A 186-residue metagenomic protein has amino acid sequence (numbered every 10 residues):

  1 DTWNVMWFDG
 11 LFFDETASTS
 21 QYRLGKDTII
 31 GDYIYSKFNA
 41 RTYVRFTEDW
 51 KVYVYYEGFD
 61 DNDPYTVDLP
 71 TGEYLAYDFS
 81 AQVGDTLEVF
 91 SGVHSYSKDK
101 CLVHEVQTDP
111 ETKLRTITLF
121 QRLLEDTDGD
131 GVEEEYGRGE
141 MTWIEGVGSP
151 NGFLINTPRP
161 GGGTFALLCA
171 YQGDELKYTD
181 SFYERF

Functional and structural regions predicted by a protein language model:
D1-F186: Conserved functional acidic sites
